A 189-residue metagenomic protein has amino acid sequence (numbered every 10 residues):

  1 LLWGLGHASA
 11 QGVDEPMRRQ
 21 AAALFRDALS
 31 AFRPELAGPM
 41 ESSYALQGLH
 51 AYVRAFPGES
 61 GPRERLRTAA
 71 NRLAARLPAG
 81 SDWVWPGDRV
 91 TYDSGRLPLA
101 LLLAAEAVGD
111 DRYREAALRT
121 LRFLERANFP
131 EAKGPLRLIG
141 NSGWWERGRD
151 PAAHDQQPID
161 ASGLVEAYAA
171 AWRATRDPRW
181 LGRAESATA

Functional and structural regions predicted by a protein language model:
L2-A189: Glycan-recognition and catalytic cores of secretory/periplasmic carbohydrate-active enzymes
